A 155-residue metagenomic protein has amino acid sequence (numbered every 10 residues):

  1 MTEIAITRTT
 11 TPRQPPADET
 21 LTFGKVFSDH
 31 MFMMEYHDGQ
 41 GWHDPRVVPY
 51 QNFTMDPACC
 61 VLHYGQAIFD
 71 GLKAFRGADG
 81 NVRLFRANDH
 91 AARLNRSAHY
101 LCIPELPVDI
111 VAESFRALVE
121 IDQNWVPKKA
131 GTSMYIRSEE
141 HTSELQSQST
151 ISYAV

Functional and structural regions predicted by a protein language model:
M1-S143, S147, S152: Conserved alpha/beta cores of soluble small-molecule-handling proteins
